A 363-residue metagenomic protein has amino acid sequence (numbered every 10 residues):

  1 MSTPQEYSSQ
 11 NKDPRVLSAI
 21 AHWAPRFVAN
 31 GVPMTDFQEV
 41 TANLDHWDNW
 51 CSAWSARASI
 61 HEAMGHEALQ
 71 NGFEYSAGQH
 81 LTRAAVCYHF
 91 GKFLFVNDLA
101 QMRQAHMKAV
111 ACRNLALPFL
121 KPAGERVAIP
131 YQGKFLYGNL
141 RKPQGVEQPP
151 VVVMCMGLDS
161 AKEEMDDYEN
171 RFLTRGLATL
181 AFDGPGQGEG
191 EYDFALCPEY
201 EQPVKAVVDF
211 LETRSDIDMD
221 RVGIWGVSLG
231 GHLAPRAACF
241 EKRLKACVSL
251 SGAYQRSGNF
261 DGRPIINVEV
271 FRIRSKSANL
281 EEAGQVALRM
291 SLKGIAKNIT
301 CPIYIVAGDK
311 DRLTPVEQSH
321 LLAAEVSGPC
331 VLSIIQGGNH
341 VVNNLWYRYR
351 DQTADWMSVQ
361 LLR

Functional and structural regions predicted by a protein language model:
S52-W54, A58-H61, L99-V146: N-terminal cap/lid segment of alpha/beta-hydrolase-fold proteins
E164, R171, F194-I217, R236: Alpha/beta-hydrolase active-site loop
S215-S228: Alpha/beta-hydrolase fold nucleophile elbow
R236-Q285, I299-C301: Hydrolase active-site cap/lid region
I299-T300, I305-A307, D311: Short beta-strand/loop motif that positions the catalytic acidic residue of the alpha/beta-hydrolase fold
C301, P315-A324: Short alpha-helix in the alpha/beta-hydrolase fold that links the catalytic acid
A323-V341: Catalytic histidine neighborhood in serine/cysteine hydrolases with alpha/beta-hydrolase-type architecture
G338-R350: Catalytic histidine-centered segment of alpha/beta-hydrolase-like enzymes
